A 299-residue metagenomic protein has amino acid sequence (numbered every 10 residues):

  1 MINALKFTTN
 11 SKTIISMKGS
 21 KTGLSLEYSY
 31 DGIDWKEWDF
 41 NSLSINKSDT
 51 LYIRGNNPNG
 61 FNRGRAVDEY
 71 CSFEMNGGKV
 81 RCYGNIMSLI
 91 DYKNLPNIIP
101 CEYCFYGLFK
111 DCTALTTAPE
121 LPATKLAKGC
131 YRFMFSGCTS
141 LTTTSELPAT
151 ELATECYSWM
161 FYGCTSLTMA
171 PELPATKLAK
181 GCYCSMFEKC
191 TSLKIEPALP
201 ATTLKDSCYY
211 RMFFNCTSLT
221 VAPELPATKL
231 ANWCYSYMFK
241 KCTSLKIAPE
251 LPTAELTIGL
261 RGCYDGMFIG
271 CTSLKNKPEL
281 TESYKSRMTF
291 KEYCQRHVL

Functional and structural regions predicted by a protein language model:
M1-L299: Negatively charged
